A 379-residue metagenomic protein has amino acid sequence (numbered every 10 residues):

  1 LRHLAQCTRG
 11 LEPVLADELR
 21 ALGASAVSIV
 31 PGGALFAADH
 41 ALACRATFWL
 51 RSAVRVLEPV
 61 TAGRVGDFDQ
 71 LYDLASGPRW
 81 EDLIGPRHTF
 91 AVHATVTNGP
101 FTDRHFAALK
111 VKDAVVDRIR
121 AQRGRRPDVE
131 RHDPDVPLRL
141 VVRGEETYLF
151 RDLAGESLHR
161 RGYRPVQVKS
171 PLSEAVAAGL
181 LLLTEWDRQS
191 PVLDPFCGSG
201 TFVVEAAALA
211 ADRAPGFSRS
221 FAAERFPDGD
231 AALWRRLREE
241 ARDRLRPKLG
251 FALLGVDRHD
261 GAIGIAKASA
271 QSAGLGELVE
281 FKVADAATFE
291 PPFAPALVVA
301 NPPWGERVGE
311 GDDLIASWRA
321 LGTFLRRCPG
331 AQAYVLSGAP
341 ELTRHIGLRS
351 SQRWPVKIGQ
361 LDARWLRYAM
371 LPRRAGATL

Functional and structural regions predicted by a protein language model:
L1-V136: Non-catalytic nucleic-acid substrate-recognition regions in nucleic-acid-modifying enzymes
C7, D257, S337: Short beta-strand/turn micro-motifs composed of small residues that flank or help shape donor/cofactor-binding pockets
A41-F48, E156-H159, R374-G376: Short, charged/polar, Gly/Pro-enriched secondary-structure boundary elements
T97-P100, S157, P303-R307: A short, flexible beta-alpha/helix-coil linker loop
L149-E185: SAM-dependent Rossmann-like transferase core, predominantly class I methyltransferases with a strong bias toward
L172-P291, E306-R307, G311-D313: Conserved S-adenosyl-L-methionine
D285-T288, P292-L379: C-terminal catalytic and target-recognition region of SAM-dependent MTase-like enzymes, primarily methyltransferases
